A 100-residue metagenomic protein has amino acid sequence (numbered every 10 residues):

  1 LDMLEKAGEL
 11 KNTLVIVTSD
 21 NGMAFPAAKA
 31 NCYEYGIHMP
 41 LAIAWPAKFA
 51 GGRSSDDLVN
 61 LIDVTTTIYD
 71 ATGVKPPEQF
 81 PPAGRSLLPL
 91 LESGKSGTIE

Functional and structural regions predicted by a protein language model:
L1-L4, G8, T13, P46 (+2 more regions): A generic secondary-structure signal for well-formed alpha-helical elements
M3-R53, D57-N60, A83: Histidine-centered active-site microenvironments of extracellular/periplasmic hydrolases and transferases
M23-F25, D57, T65, D70-E100: C-terminal cap/loop subdomain of S1 sulfatases and analogous C-terminal strand-loop tails that border
